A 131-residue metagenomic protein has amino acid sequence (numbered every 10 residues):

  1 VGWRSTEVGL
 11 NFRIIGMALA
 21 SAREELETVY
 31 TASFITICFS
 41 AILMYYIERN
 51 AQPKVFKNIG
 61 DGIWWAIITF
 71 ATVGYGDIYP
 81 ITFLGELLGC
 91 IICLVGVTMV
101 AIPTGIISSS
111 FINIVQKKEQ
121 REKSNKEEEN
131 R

Functional and structural regions predicted by a protein language model:
V1-F56, G60, I92, N130: Pore-domain transmembrane helices of cation channels
T28, R49, A101-I102, E122-K123: Short C-terminal domain-edge/linker segments immediately following a structured domain
A41, K57-Q120: Pore domain of cation channels
V115-R131: Solvent-exposed, non-transmembrane helices and loops of integral membrane proteins
